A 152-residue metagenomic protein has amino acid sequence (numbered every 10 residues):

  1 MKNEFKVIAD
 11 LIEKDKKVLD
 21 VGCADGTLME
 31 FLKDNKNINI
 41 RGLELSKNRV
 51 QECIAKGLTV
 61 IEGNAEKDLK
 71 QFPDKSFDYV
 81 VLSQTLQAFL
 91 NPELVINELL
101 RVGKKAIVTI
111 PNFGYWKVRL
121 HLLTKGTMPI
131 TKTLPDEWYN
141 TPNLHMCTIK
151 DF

Functional and structural regions predicted by a protein language model:
M1-D15: Conserved alpha-helix/loop element of class I SAM-dependent methyltransferases that forms part of the SAM/SAH-binding
K14, K75-S76, V102: Alpha-helix C-terminal capping/helix-to-coil transition sites in glycosyltransferase folds
G22-A24: Class I SAM-dependent methyltransferase "Motif I" SAM/SAH-binding loop
T27, F31-D68: Class I SAM-dependent methyltransferase SAM/SAH-binding core
K70-Y79: A short acidic, Gly/Pro-enriched loop at the edge of an enzyme's catalytic core that lines a small-molecule cofactor
Y79-L90: A short SAM/SAH-binding and catalytic strip from SAM-dependent methyltransferases
E93-R101, K105-F152: S-adenosyl-L-methionine-dependent methyltransferase catalytic module, highlighting the catalytic core
